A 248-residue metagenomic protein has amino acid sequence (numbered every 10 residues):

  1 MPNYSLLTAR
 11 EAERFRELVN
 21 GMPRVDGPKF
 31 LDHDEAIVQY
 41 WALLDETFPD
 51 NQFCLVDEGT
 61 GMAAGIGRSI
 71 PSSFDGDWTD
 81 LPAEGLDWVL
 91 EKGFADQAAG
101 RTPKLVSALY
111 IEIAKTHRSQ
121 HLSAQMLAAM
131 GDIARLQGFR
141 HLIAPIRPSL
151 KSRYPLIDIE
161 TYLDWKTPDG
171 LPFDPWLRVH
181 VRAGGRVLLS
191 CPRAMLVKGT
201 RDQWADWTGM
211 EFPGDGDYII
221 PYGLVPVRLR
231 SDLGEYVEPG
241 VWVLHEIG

Functional and structural regions predicted by a protein language model:
M1-E84: Short amphipathic alpha-helix that is part of the acyltransferase structural core
D50-C54, I66, L105, Y110 (+1 more regions): Short hydrophobic/aromatic beta-strand element in the GNAT-like acyltransferase core that lines or flanks the acyl-donor
C54, S107, H141-R147, V187-P192: A structural signal for short, well-ordered beta-strand segments and their strand-loop junctions that often border
R68-Y110, P148-F173, C191-L233: Conserved acyl-donor/pantetheine-binding loop and adjacent beta-alpha core of acyl/acetyltransferases and related
I113-T116: Active-site acidic-Proline motif in GNAT/NAT acetyltransferases
R118-L136, H141-A144: Conserved acetyl-CoA-binding loop-helix of GNAT-fold acetyltransferases
L224-G248: Long, compositionally biased interface segments
